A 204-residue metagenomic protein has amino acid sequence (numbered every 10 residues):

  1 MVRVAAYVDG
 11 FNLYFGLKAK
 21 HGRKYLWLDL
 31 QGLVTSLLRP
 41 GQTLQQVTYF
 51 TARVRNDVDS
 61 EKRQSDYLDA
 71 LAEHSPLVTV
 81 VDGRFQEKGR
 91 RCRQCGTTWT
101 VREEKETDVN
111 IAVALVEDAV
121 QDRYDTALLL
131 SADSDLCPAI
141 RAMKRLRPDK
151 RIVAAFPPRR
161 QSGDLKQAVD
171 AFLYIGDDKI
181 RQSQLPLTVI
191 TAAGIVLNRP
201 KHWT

Functional and structural regions predicted by a protein language model:
M1-R102, R151, A155: Domain-level signal for Mg2+-assisted phosphodiester chemistry and nucleotide/NA-binding surfaces in nucleic-acid
T79-T204: Nuclease catalytic cores that cleave nucleic-acid phosphodiester bonds, predominantly acidic two-metal-ion
